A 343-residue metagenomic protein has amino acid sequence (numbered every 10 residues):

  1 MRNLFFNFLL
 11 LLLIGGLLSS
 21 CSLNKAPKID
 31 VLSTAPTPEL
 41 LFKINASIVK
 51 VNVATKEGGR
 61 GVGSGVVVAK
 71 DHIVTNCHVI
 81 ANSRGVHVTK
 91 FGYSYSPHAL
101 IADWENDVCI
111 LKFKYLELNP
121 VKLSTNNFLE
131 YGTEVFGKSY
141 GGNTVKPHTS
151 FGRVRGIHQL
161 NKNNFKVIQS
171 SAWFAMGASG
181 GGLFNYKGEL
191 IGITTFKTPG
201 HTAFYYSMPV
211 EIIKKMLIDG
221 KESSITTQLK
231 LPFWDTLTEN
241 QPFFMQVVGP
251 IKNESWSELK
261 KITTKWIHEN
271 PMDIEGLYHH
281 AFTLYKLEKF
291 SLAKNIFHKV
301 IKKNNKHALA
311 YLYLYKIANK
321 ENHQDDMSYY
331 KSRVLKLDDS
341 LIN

Functional and structural regions predicted by a protein language model:
A26-V31, P36, V79, N119-K166 (+4 more regions): Flexible, gly/ser-rich surface segments that form the specificity/activation loops bordering the active-site cleft
S33-P38, S47-K70, N76, S94-S96 (+2 more regions): A conserved glycine-rich beta-strand in the N-terminal activation segment of trypsin-fold
G58-R60, A69-P147, N164-F165, I225-T226 (+2 more regions): Conserved active-site neighborhood of the chymotrypsin/trypsin-like protease fold
V66, W173-T194: Catalytic nucleophile loop of clan PA
D103, N185-G249: C-terminal subregion of chymotrypsin/trypsin-like serine protease catalytic domains
T236-E275, H279, K286: Alpha-helical segment of the N-proximal tetratricopeptide repeat
E275-H279, L309-Y313, Y329: Alpha-solenoid helical repeat scaffolds
